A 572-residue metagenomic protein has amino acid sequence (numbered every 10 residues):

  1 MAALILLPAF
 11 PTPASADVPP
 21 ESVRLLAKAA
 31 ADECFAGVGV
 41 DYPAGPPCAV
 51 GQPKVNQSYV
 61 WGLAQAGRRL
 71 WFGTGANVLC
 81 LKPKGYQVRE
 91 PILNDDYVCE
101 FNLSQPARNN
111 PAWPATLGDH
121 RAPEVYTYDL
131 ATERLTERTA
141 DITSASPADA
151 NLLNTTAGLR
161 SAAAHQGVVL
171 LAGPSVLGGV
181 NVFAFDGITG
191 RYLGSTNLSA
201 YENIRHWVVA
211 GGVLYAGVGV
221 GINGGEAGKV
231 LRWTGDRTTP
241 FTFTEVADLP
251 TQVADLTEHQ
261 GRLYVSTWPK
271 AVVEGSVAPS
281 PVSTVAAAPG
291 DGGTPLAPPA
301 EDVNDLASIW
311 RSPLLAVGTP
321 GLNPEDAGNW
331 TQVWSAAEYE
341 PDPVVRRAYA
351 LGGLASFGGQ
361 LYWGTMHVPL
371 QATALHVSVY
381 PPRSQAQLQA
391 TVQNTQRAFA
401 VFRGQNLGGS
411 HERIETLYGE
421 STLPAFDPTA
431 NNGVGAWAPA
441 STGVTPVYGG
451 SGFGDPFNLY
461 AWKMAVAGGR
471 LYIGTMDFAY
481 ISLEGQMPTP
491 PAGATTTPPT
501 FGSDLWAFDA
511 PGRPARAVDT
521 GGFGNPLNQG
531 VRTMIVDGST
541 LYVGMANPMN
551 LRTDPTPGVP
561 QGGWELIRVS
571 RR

Functional and structural regions predicted by a protein language model:
S22-Q52, Y126, T132-N154, T196-L198 (+4 more regions): Surface-exposed loop and turn segments in beta-propeller and other repeat-based domains that flank or scaffold
D41-K82, K463: Beta-strand-rich domains and repeat architectures in extracellular enzymes and scaffolds, especially beta-propellers
Y59-W61, A145-A163, S199-G211, D248-T257 (+3 more regions): Repeated scaffold domains used in trafficking and secretory/extracellular systems, primarily beta-propellers
R68, Q166-V168, G211-G212, Q260-G261 (+3 more regions): Short coil/turn segments that connect the beta-strands within blades of beta-propeller domains
A76-V78, V168, S175-V176, G219-I222 (+6 more regions): Residue-level signature of beta-propeller blades and closely related beta-rich strand-turn architectures in secreted
Y86-E133, V180-T189, E226-R237, A278-G321 (+3 more regions): Beta-propeller blade signature
A465, Y472, G530-R572: Blade-level signature of beta-propeller repeat domains, shared across WD40, Kelch, NHL, RCC1 and BNR/Asp-box propellers
